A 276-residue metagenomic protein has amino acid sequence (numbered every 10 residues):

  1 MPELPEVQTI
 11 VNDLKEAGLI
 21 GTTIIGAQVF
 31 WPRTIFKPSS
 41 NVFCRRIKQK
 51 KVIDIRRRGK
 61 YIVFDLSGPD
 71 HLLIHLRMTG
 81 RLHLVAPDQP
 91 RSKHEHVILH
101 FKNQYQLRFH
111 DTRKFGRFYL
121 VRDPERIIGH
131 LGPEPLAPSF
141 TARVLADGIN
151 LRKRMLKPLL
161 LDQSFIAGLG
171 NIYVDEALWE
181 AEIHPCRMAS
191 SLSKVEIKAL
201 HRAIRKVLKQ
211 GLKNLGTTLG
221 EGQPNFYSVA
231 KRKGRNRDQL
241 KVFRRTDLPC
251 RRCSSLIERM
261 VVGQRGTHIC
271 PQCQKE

Functional and structural regions predicted by a protein language model:
M1, G68, A86-Q89, E134 (+3 more regions): Intrinsic-disorder/low-complexity coil detector
M1-F118, S139: Gly/Gly-Pro- and Ser/Thr-rich, intrinsically disordered tail segments characteristic of DNA damage-repair and tolerance
M1-L4, P135, S139, A146 (+1 more regions): Generic detection of long, well-ordered alpha-helical segments
G21, Q49, G59, G80 (+6 more regions): Glycine-centered flexibility motif
T23-F43, R56, G148-E276: Basic, nucleic-acid-binding surfaces and adjacent catalytic neighborhoods in DNA/RNA-processing proteins
L72-G168, Y173-E180, M188: Phosphate/anion-contacting hairpin/loop surfaces
